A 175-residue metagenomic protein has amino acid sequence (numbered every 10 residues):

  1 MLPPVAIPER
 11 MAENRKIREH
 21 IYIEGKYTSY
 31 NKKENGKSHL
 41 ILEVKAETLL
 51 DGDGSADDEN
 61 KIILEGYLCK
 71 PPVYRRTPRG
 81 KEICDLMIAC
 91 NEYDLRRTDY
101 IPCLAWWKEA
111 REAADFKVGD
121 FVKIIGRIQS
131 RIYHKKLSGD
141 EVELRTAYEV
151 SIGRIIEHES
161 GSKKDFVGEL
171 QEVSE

Functional and structural regions predicted by a protein language model:
M1-E175: Single-stranded nucleic acid-binding surfaces, predominantly the OB-fold ssDNA-binding core
